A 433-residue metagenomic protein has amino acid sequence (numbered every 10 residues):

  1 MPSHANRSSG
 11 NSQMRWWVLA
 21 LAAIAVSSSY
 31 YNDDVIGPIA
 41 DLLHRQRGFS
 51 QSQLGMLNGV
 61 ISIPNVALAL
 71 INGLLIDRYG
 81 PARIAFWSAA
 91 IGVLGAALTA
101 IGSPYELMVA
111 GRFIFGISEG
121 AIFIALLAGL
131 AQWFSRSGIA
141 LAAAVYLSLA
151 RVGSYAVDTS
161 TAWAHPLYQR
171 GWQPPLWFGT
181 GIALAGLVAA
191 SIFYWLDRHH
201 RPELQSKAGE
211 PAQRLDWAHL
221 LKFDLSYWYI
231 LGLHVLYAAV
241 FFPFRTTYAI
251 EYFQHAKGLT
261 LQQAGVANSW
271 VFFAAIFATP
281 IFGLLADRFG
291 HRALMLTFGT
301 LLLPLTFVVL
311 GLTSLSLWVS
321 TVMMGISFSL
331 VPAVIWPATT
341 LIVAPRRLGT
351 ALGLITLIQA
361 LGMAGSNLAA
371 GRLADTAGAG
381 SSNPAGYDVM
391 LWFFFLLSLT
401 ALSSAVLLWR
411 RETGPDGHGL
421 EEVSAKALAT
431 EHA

Functional and structural regions predicted by a protein language model:
H4-S12, D197-L231, V423-H432: Juxtamembrane intracellular "pre-TM" segments in multi-pass secondary transporters
D34, S62-L70, S154-Y155, F272-P280 (+1 more regions): Residue-level signature of mid-helix packing/kink "hotspots" within the transmembrane helices of 12-pass Major
I36-G37, L225-F272, I276, S366-N367: Extracytoplasmic gate region of multi-pass secondary transporters
G48, G80, I101-L107, S135 (+3 more regions): Helix-breaking motifs and short loop linkers at transmembrane-helix boundaries and internal kinks in secondary membrane
A67-E106: Conserved MFS/SLC helix-loop-helix module at the cytosolic interface between two early adjacent transmembrane helices
G111-A150: Cytoplasmic helix-loop-helix junction between adjacent transmembrane helices in 12-TM secondary transporters
V145-R198: Helix-loop-helix hairpin linking two adjacent transmembrane segments in secondary transporters
R292-A338: C-terminal transmembrane helical hairpin of 12-TM major facilitator-type secondary transporters
